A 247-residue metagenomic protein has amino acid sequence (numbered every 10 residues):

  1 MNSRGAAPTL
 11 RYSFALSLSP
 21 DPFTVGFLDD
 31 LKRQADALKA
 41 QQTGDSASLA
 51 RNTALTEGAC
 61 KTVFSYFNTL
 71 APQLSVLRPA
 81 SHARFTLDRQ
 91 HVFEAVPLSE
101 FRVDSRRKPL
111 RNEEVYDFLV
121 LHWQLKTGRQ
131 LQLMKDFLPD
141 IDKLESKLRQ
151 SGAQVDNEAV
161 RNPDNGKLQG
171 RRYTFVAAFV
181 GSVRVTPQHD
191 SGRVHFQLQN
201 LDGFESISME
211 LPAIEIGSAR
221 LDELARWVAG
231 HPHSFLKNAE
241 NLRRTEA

Functional and structural regions predicted by a protein language model:
M1-P22: N-terminal amphipathic/basic-hydrophobic helices that include classical n-h-c signal peptides and signal-anchor
L18-Q42: Extended acidic low-complexity intrinsically disordered regions
P22, G26, G58, T62-S65 (+2 more regions): Alpha-helix boundary/N-cap detector
K32-K39, T127, V185, D202-F204: Extended, folded cores of ATP/NTP-driven motor/assembly subunits in large transport and secretion machines
Q34-T86: Contiguous, amphipathic alpha-helical segments that mediate oligomerization or scaffolding in large protein assemblies
T86, F93-N165: Aromatic- and glycine-enriched beta-alpha-beta binding-site module
L87-E94, R243-A247: Amphipathic alpha-helical surface "interface" segments used for docking/oligomerization or membrane association within
V160-A247: Glycine-rich, aromatic-bearing surface loops/beta-hairpins
